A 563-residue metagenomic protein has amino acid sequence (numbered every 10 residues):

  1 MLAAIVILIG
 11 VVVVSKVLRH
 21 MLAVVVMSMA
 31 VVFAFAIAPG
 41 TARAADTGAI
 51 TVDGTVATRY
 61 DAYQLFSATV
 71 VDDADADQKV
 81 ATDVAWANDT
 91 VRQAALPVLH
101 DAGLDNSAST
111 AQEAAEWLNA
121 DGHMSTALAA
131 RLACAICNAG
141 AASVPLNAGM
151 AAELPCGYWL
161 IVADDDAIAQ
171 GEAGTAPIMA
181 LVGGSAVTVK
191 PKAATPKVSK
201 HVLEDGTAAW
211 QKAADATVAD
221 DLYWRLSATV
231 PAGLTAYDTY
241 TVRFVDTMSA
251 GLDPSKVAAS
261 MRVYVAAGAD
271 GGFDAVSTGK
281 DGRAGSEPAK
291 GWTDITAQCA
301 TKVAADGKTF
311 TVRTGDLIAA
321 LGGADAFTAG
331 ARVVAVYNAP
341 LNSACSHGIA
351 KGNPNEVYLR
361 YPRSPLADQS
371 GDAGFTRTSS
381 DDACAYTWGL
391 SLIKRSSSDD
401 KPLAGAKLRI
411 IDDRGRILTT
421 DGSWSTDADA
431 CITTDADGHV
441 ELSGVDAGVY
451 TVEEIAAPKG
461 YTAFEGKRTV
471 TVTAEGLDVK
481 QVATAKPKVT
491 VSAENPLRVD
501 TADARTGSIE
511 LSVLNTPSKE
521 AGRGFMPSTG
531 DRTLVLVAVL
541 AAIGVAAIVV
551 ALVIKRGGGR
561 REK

Functional and structural regions predicted by a protein language model:
L2-K563: Solvent-exposed loop/turn and edge beta-strand elements of beta-rich ligand-binding domains
